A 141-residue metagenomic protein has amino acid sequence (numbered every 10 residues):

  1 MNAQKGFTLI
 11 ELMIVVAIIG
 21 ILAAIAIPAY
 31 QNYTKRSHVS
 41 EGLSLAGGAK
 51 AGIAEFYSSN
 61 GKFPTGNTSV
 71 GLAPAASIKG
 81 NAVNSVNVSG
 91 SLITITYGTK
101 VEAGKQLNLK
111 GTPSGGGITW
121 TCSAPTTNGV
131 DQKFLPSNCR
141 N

Functional and structural regions predicted by a protein language model:
N2-E41, L45: N-terminal single-pass transmembrane signal-anchor helix
A3, Y33, G48, D131 (+1 more regions): Generic N-terminal leader/processing signal
A17, Q31, I53, C139-R140: Amphipathic, positively biased hydrophobic alpha-helical segments used for protein targeting and membrane insertion
I19, Y33-R36, E55, P74 (+1 more regions): Alpha-helix termini
K35-V70: Conserved hydrophobic/amphipathic alpha-helical signal-anchor segments
Y57-N141: Periplasmic/extracellular, small/polar-rich flexible segments of pilin-like filament-forming proteins
